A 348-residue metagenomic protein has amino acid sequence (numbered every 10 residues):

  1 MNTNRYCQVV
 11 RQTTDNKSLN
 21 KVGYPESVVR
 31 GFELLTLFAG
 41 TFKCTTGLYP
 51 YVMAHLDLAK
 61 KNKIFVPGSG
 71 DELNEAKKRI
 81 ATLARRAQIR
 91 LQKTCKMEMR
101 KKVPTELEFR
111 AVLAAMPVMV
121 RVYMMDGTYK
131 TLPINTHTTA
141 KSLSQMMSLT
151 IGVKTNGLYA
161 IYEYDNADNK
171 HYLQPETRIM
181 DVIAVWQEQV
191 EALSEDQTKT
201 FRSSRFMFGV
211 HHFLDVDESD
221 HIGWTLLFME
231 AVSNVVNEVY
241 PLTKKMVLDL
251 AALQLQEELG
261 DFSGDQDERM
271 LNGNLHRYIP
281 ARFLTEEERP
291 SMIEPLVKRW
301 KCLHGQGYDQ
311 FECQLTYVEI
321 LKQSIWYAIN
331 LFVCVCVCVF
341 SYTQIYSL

Functional and structural regions predicted by a protein language model:
M1-L348: Intrinsically disordered, Pro/Ser/Thr-rich cytosolic linker and juxtamembrane tail regions that serve as
